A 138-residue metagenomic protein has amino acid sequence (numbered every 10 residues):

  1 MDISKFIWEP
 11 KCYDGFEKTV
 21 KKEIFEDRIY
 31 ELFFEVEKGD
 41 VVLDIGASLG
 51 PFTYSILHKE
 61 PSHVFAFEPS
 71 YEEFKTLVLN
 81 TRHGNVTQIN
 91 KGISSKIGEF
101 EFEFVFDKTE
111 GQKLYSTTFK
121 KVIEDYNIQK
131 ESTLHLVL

Functional and structural regions predicted by a protein language model:
M1-L138: Phosphate/nucleotide-binding beta-alpha loop and adjacent structural elements of enzyme active sites
